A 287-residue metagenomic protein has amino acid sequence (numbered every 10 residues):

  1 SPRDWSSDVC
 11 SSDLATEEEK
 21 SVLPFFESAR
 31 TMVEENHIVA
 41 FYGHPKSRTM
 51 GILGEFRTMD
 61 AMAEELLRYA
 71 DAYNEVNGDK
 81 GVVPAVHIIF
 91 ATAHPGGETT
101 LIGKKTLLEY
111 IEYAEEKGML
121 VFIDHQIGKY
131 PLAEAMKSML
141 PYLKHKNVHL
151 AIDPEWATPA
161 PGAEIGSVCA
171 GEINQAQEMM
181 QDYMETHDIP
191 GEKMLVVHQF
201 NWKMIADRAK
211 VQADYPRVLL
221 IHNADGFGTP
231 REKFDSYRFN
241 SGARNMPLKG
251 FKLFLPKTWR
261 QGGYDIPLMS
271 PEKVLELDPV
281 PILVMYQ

Functional and structural regions predicted by a protein language model:
S1-C10, I152: Single conserved hydrophobic/aromatic residue that forms the stacking wall/gate of nucleotide- or nucleobase-binding
S7, S12-T58: N-terminal module-boundary/linker segments of secreted carbohydrate-active enzymes
T31-E34, L67-G81, E109-E116, M139-N147 (+2 more regions): Acidic (Asp/Glu)-rich catalytic clusters
E35-H37, F41-L53, I88-P95, E115-L120 (+2 more regions): Acidic/histidine-rich, surface-exposed loop or edge segments in extracytoplasmic proteins
H37-G43, P84-I88, V121-H125, K146-P154 (+4 more regions): Hydrophobic faces of well-ordered beta-strands that scaffold small-molecule active sites in alpha/beta enzyme cores
P45-S47, F90-T92, I127-K129, P154-T158 (+3 more regions): Active-site-proximal loop/turn and secondary-structure-junction residues that shape catalytic pockets, frequently
N77-L120, G128-H145, H149-A151, C169-I173 (+1 more regions): Chitinase-like catalytic core of GlcNAc-active glycosidases
E164-V284: Surface-exposed substrate-engagement region within the catalytic domains of secreted or surface-exposed extracellular
